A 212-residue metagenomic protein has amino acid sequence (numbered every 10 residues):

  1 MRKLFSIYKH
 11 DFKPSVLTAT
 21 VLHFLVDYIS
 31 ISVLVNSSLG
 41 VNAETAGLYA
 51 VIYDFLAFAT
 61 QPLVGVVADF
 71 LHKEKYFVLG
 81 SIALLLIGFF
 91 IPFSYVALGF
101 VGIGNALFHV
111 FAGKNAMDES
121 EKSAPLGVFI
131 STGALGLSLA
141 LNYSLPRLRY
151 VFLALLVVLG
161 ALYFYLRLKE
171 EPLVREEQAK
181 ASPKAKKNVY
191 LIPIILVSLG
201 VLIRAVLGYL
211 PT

Functional and structural regions predicted by a protein language model:
K3-G47, A185-P211: Pair of pore-lining "gating" transmembrane helices in MFS-fold secondary transporters
D27-I31, G102-V110: Small-residue-rich segments within alpha-helical transmembrane domains of MFS-like 12-TM solute carriers
G47-A68: Central cavity-lining transmembrane alpha-helices of secondary-active solute carriers, predominantly the Major
D69-I82: Cytoplasmic membrane-interface "Motif A"-like loop-to-helix N-cap segments of 12-TM Major Facilitator Superfamily
G80-Y95: C-terminal ends and interior cores of transmembrane alpha-helices in multi-pass membrane transporters/permeases
N105-E121: Intracellular juxtamembrane helix-capping segments at the cytosolic ends of symmetry-related transmembrane helices
E121-S144: Glycine-rich segments within core transmembrane alpha-helices of 12-TM secondary carriers
L148-K169: Symmetry-related core transmembrane helices of the 12-TM Major Facilitator Superfamily/SLC fold
